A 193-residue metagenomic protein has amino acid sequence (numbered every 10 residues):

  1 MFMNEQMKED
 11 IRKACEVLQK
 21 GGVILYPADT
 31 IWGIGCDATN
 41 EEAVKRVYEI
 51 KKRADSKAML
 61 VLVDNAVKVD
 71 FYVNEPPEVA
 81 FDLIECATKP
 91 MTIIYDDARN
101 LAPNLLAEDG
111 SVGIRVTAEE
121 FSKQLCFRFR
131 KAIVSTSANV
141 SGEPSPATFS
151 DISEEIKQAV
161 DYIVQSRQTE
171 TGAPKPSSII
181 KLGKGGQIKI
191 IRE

Functional and structural regions predicted by a protein language model:
M1-E193: Active-site-adjacent structural elements in enzyme catalytic cores
